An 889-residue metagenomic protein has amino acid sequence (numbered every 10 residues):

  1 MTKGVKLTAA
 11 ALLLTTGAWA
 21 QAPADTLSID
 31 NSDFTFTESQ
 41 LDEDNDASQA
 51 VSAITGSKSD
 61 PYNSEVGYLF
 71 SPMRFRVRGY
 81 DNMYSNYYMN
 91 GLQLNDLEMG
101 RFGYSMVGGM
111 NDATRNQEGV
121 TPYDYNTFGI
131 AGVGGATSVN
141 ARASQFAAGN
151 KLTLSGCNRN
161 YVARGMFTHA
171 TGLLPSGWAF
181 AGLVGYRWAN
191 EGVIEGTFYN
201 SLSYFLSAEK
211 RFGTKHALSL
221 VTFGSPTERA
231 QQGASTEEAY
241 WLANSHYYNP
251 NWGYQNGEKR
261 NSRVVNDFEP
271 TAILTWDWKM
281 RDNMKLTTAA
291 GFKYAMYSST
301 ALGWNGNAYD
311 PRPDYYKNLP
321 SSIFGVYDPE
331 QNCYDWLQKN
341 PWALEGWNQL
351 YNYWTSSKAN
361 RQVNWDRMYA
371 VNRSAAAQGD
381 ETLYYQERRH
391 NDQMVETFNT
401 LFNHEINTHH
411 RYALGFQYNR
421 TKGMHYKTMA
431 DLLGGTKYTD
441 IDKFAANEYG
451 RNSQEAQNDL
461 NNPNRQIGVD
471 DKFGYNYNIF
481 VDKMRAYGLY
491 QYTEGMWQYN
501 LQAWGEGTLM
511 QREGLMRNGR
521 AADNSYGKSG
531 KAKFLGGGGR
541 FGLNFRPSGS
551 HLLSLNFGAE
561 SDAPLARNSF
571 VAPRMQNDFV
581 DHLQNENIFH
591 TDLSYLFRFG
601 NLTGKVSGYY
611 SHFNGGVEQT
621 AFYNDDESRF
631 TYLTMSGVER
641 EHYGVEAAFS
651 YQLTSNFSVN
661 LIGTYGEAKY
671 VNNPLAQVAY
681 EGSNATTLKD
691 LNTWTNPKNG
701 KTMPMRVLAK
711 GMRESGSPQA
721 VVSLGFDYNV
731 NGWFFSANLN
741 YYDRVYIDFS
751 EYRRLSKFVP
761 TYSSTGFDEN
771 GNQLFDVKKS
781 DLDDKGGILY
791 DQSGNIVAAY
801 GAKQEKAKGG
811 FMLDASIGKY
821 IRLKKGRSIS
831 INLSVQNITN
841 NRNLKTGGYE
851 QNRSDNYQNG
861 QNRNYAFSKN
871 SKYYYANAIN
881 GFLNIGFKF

Functional and structural regions predicted by a protein language model:
Q21, V659, N740-S793, K819-F889: C-terminal beta-signal and adjacent terminal beta-strands/loops of Gram-negative outer-membrane beta-barrel proteins
D96-L97, V107-T153: A beta-strand signature from Gram-negative outer-membrane beta-barrel systems, especially the internal plug domain
G156-A189, V193-Q232, V264, P270-M280 (+1 more regions): Transmembrane beta-barrel wall of Gram-negative outer-membrane proteins
A217-T275, S298-E387, R451-I467, Q619-Y623: Acidic/polar loop-and-plug regions of large Gram-negative outer-membrane beta-barrel proteins
A230, A234-S235, A239, A456-Q466 (+8 more regions): Surface-exposed extracellular loop regions of Gram-negative outer-membrane beta-barrel proteins, predominantly
N249-T271, T275, S529-F534, G538 (+4 more regions): Outer-membrane beta-barrel signature, preferentially recognizing the C-terminal barrel domain of Gram-negative
Y385, R411-S548, N568, P573 (+2 more regions): Signature of Gram-negative outer-membrane beta-barrel scaffolds
Y610-H612, L633-R753: Gram-negative outer-membrane beta-barrel transporters
